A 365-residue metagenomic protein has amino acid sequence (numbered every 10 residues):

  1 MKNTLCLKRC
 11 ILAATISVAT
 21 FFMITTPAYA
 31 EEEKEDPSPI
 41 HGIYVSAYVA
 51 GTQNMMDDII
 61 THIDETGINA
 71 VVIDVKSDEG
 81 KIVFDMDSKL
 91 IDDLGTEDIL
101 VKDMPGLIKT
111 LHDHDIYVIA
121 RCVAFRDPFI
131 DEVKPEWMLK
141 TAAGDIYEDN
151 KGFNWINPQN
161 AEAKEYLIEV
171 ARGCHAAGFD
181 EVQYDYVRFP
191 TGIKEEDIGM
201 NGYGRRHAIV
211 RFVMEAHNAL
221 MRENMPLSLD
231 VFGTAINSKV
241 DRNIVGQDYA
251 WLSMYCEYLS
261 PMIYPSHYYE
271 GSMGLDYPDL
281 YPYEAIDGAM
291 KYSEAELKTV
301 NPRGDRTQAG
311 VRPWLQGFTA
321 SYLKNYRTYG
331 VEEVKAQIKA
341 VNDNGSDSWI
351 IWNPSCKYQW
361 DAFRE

Functional and structural regions predicted by a protein language model:
F22-K34: Sec-dependent signal peptide cleavage junction
E33-A50, A120, F125-A176: Active-site-adjacent "subsite" loops/lids of carbohydrate-active enzymes
Y44, Y117-D127, Q183-Y184, G204-G246 (+2 more regions): Aromatic-lined carbohydrate-recognition surfaces of secreted/lumenal glycan-active proteins
D57-K81, H175-E181, Y255-Y258, V341-W349: Catalytic domains of carbohydrate-active enzymes, especially glycoside hydrolases
T66-V101, T191-I198, F363: Aromatic-lined carbohydrate-binding/catalytic grooves of carbohydrate-active enzymes
N69-V75, K102-Y147, Q183: Glycine-rich, aromatic-flanked loop segments that form ligand/cofactor-binding clefts across common enzyme folds
V83-G95, D127-N150, G192-Y203: Aromatic- and acidic-residue-enriched segments that line the glycan-binding/catalytic groove of carbohydrate-active
C256-H267, P282-E365: Substrate-binding cleft of secreted/luminal carbohydrate-active enzymes
